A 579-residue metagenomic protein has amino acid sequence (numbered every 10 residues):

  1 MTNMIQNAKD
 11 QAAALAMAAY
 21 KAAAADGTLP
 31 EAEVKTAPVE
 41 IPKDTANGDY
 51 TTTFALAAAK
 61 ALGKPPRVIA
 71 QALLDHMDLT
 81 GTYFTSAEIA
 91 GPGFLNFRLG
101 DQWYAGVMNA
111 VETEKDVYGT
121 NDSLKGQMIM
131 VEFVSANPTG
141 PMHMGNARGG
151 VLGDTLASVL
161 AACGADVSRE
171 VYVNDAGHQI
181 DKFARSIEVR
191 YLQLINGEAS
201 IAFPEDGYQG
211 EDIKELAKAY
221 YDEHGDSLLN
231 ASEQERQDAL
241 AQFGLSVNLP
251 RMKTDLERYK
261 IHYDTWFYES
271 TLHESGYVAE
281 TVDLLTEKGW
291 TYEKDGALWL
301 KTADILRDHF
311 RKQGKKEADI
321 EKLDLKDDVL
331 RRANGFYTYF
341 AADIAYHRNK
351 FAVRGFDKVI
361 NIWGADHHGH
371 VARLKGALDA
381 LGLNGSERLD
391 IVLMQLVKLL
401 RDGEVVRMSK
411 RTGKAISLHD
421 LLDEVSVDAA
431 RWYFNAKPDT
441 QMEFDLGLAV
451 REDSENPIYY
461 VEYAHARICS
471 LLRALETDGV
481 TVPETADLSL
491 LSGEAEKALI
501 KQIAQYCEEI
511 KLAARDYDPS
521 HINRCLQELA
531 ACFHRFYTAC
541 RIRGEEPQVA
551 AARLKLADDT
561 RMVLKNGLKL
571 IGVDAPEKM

Functional and structural regions predicted by a protein language model:
T2-A105, E112, D116, T120-M579: Non-catalytic interaction-recognition regions
